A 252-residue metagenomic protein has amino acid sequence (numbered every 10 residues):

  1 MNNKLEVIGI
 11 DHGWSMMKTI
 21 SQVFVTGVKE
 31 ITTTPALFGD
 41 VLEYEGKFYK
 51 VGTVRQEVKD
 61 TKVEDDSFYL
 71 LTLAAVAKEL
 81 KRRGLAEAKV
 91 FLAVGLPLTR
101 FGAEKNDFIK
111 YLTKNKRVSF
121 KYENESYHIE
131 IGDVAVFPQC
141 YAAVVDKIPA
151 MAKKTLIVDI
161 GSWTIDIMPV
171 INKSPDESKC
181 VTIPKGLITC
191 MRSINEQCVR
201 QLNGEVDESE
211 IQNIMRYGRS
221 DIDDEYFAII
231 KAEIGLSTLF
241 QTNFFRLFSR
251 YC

Functional and structural regions predicted by a protein language model:
M1-I157, S174-T189, Q201, S209-C252: Nucleotide/phosphate-binding catalytic cleft detector across ATP-hydrolyzing and phosphate-transferring enzymes
T19, I167-P169: Conserved blade-register residue in beta-propeller folds
R100-F101, I167, Q197: Broad hydrophobic/π-residue packing in well-ordered secondary structure
I160-D166: Ser/Thr-glycine-rich phosphate-binding loops at phosphate-binding pockets of nucleotides, nucleotide cofactors
W163, N172-P175: Short connector loops/turns at beta-strand edges and beta->alpha or beta->beta junctions
